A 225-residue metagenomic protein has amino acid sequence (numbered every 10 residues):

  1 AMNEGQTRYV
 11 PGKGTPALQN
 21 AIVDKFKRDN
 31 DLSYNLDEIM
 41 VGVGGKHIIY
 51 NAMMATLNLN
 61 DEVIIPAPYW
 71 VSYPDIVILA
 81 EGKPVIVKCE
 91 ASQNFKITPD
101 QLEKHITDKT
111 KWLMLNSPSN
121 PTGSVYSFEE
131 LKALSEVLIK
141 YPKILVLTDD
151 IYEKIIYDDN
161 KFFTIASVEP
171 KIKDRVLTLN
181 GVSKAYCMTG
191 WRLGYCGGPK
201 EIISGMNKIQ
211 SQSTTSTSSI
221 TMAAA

Functional and structural regions predicted by a protein language model:
A1-G44, N51: N-terminal small-domain helix-loop-helix segment of the aminotransferase-like
D29-S33, I139-I144, E169-D174, E201: Short helix-capping segments at alpha-helix termini
Y34-I39, L59-E62, K109, K173-V176: Short acidic capping loops at alpha-helix termini that bridge into adjacent secondary structure
A55-V77: Conserved PLP-anchoring active-site segment centered on the Schiff-base-forming lysine
L79-V85: A short helix-loop-beta submotif of the ANL/AMP-binding
V85, E90-N160: Active-site phosphate-binding strand-loop segment of PLP-dependent enzymes
E169-A225: Conserved core segment of the aminotransferase class I/II
